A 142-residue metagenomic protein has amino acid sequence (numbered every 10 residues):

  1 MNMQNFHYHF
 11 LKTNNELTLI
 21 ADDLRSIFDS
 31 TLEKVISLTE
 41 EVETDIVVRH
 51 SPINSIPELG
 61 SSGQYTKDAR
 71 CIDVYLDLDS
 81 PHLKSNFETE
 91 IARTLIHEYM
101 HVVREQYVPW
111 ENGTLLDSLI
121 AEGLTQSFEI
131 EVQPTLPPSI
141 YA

Functional and structural regions predicted by a protein language model:
H9-R70: Auxiliary, metal-adjacent structural segments of Zn-dependent hydrolase domains
D45, H50, E88, G113 (+1 more regions): Cation-handling catalytic/transport regions enriched in His/Asp/Glu
D68, Y75-L76, V103, V132: Hydrophobic, aromatic-lined core segments that form the binding pocket/scaffold for planar heteroaromatic ligands
D77-T94: Short pre-active-site segment immediately N-terminal to the catalytic Zn-binding motif
R93-Q106: Active-site recognition of the HExxH zinc-binding catalytic motif
V108-E111: Membrane-interface helix caps and helix-loop-helix hairpins in membrane proteins
L115-A142: Post-HExxH zinc-binding segment in Zn-dependent metallohydrolases
